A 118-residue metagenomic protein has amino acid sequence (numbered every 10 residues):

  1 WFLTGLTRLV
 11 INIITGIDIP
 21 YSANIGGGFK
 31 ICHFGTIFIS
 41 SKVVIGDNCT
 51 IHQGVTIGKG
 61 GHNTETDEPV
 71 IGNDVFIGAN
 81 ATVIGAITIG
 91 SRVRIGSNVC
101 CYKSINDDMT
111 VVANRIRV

Functional and structural regions predicted by a protein language model:
W1-I57, N73, S91: Domain-scale signature associated with acetyltransferase and cell-envelope carbohydrate enzymes
Q53-V55, K59-V118: Glycine-rich hexapeptide-repeat left-handed beta-helix
